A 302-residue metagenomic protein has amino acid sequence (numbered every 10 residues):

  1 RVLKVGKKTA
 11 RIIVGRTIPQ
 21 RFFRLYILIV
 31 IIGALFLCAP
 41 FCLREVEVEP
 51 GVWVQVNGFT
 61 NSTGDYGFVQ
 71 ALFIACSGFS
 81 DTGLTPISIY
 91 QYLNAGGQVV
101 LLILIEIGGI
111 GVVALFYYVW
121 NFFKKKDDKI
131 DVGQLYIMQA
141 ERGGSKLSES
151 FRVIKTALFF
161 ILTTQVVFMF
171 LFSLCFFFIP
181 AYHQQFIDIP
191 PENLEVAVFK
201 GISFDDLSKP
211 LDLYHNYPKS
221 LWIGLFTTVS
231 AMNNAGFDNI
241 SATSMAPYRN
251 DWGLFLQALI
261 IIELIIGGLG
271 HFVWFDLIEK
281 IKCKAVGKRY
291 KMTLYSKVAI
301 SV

Functional and structural regions predicted by a protein language model:
R1-V302: Membrane-proximal intracellular helices of multi-pass ion channels
